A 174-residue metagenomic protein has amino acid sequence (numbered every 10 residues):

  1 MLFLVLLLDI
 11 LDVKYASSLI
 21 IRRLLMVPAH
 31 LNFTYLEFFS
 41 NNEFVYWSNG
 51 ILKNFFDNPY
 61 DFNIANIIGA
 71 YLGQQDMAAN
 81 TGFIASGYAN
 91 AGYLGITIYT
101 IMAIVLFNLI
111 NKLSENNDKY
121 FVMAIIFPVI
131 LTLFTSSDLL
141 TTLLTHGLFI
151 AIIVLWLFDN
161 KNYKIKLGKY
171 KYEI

Functional and structural regions predicted by a protein language model:
M1-F3: Signature aromatic-anchored transmembrane alpha helix within multi-pass, membrane-resident enzymes that catalyze glycan
V5-F107: Small-residue-enriched transmembrane helix-hairpin modules in multi-pass membrane proteins
A79-A85, A89-I174: Hydrophobic alpha-helical segments
